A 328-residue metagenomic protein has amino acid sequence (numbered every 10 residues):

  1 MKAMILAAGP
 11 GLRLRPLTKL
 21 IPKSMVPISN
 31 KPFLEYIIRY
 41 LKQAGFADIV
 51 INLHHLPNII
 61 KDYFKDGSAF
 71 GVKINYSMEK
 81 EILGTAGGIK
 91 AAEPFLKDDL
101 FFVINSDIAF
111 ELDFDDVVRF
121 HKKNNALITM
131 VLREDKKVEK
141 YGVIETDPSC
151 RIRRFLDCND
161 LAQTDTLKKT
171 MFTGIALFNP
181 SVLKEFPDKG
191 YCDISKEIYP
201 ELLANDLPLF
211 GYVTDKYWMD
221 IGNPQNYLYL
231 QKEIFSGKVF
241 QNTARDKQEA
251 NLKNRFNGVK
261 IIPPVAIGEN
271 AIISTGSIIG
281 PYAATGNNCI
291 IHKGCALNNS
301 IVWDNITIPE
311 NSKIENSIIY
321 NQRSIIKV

Functional and structural regions predicted by a protein language model:
M1-K19, A44: N-terminal nucleotide-binding beta1-loop-alpha1 segment
K2-I5, P27, K31-D116, T146 (+1 more regions): Conserved N-terminal catalytic core of the sugar/cofactor nucleotidyltransferase
M25, I144-T146, Y199, G211: A structural signal for short hydrophobic beta-strand segments in well-ordered beta-sheet cores
F46, D98, N125-A126, L207: Short, high-confidence coil segments that cap the C-terminus of an alpha-helix and link into the following beta-strand
V50-H54, V131-L132, I301, I318: Short internal beta-strands
H55, T129-T146: Short beta-strand-to-loop element that shapes/binds the nucleotide-sugar donor at the catalytic cleft/hinge
L100-F102, A109, D115-K122, R133-V138 (+1 more regions): Catalytic-core segments of class I nucleotidyltransferases/pyrophosphorylases that form NMP-activated intermediates
E249-V328: Structural signal for interior beta-strand "rungs" in well-ordered beta-sheet cores of soluble enzyme domains
